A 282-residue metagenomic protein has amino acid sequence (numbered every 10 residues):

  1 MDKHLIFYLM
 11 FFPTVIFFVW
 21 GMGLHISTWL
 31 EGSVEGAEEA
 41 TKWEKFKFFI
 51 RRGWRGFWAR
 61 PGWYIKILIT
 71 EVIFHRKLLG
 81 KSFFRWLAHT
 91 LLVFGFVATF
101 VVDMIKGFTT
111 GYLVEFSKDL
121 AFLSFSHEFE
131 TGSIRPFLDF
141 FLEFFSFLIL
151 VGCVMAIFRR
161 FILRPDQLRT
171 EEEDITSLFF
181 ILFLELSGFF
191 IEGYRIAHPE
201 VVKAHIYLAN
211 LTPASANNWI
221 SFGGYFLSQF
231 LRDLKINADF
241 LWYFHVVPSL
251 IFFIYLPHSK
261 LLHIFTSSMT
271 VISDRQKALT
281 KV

Functional and structural regions predicted by a protein language model:
M1-K281: Membrane-embedded alpha-helical bundles of multi-pass integral membrane proteins
